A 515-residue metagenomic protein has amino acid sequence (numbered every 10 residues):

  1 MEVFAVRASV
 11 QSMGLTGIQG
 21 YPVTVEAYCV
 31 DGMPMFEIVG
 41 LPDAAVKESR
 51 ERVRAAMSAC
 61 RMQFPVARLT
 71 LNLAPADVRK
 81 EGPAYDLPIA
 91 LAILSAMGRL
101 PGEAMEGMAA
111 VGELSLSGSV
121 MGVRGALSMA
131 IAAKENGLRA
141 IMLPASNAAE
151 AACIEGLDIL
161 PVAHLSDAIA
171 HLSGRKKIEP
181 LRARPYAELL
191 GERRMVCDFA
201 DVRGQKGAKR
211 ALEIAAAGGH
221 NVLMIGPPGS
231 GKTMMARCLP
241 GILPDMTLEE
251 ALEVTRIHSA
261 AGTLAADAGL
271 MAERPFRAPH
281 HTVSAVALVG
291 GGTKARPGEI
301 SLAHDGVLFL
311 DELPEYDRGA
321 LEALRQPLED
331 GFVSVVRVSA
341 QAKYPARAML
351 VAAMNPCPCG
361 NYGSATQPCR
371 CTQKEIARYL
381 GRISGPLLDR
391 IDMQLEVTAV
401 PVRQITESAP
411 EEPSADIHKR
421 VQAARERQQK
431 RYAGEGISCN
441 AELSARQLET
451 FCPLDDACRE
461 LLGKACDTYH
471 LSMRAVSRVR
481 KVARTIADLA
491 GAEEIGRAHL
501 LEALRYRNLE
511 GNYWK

Functional and structural regions predicted by a protein language model:
M1-L223, S230-T233, V336, A475-V476 (+1 more regions): Peripheral, non-AAA+ core regions of ATP-driven protein-machinery
V23-C29, L288, D392-L395: Short beta-strand elements
P42-R50, Q63-P65, N72-G82, K294-A295 (+1 more regions): Basic, amphipathic alpha-helical bundle interface domains used for macromolecular binding and assembly
F64-A67, A104-M105, E135-G137, E155 (+8 more regions): Short loop/turn elements that form and flank the Walker-type P-loop nucleotide-binding site in RecA-like NTPase cores
K176-I214, G218, D245-I300: P-loop NTPase nucleotide-binding/switch module
L223-A265, D330: Walker A/P-loop
D305, D311-E312, A323: Walker B catalytic acidic pair
